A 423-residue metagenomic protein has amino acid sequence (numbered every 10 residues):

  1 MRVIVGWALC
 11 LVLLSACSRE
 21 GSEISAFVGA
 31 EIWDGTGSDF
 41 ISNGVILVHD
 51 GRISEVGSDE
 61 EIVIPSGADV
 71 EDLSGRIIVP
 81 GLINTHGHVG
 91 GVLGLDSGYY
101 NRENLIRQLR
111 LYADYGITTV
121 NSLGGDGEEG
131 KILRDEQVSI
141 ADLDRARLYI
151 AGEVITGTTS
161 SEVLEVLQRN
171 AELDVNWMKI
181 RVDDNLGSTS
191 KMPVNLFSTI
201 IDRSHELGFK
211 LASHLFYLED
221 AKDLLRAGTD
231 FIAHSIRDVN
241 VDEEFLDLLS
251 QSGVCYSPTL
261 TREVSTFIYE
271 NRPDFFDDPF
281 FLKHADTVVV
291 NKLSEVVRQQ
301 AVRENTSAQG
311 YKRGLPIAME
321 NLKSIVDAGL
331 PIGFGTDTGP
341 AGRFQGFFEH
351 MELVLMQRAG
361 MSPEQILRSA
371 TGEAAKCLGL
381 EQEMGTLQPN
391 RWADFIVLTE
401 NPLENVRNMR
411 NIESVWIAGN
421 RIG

Functional and structural regions predicted by a protein language model:
S15-A16: C-terminal motif of bacterial Sec signal peptides marking the signal peptidase cleavage site
E23-S25, I32, T36-V79, V138: Histidine-rich, glycine-flanked metal-binding segment
S25, V63-I106, R110-A113, T118: Replace "His-x-His-based motif
I32-V45, S58-E61, F344, S362-L367 (+1 more regions): Acidic, glycine-enriched loop/beta-strand segments at the rims of small-molecule binding/catalytic pockets
V89-E103, T156-S161, D184-K191, R303-G310: Acidic/histidine-rich helix-loop elements that form or flank divalent-metal/phosphate-binding sites at the catalytic
L95-D144, T158-N176: Alpha-helical scaffold segments that flank or form the walls of functional sites
E153-D202, R226: Active-site gating/metal-coordination segments in enzymes
E165-S188, D238-A359: Active-site neighborhoods of metal-dependent hydrolases
